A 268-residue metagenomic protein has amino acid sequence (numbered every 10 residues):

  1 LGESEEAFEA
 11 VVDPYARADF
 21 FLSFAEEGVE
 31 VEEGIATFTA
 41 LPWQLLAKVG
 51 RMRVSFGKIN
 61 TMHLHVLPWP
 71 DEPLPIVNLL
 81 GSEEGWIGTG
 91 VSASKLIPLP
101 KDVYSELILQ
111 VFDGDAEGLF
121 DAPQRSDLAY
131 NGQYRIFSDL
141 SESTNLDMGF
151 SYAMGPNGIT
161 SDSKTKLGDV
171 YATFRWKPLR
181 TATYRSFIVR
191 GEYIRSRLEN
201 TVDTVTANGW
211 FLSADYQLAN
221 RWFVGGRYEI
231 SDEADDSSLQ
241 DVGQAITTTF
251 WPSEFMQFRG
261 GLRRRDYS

Functional and structural regions predicted by a protein language model:
L1, F24-G28, G81-G85, D121-D127 (+4 more regions): Replace "Gram-negative outer membrane beta-barrel proteins" with "bacterial and organellar outer membrane beta-barrel
L1, K58, R180-R185, W222 (+1 more regions): Outer-membrane beta-barrel biogenesis signature
L1-E117, S126-L128, R135-S143, S213-G225: Outer membrane beta-barrel
E3, V31-E33, G88-G90, D127-Q133 (+5 more regions): Transmembrane beta-barrel architecture of outer membranes
F20-F24, V49-R51, L107-D113, M148-M154 (+3 more regions): Transmembrane beta-barrel strands of outer-membrane/channel proteins
E26-E30, S55-I59, L99, D113-L119 (+6 more regions): Gram-negative outer-membrane beta-barrel proteins
S141-A234: Detector for outer-membrane/organellar transmembrane beta-barrel domains, recognizing the amphipathic beta-strand
T201-V202, D215-Q217, R221-F255, R259 (+1 more regions): Outer membrane beta-barrel transmembrane domains
